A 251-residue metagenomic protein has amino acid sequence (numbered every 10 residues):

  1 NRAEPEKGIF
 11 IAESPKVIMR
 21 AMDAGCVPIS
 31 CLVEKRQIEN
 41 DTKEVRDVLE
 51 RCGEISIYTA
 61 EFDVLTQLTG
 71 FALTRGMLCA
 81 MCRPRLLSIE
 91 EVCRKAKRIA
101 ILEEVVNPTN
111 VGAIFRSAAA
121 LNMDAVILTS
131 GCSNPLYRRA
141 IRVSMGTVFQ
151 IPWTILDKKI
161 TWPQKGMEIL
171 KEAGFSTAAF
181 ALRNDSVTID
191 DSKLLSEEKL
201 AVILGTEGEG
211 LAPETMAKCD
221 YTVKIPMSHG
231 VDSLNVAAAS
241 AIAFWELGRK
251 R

Functional and structural regions predicted by a protein language model:
N1-D47, C132-S133: Boundary-proximal intrinsically disordered activation/regulatory segments immediately upstream of a helical core
G8, L102-V106, K224-D232: Short pre-catalytic strand/loop immediately N-terminal to key active-site residues, enriched for Gly-Thr
D23, Y58, D63, C82-D185: RNA substrate-binding interface of SAM-dependent RNA methyltransferases
V45-G70, T154: A glycine-rich helix N-cap at a beta->alpha junction
D47-R51, R75-M77, V143-T147, L195-E198: Short, hinge-like loop/turn segments at secondary-structure boundaries
M77-C79, S117-L121, P135-F149, P213-R251: Structured adenosyl-cofactor binding patch, chiefly the S-adenosyl-L-methionine
A178-V231: Active-site/ligand-binding-proximal alpha/beta "capping" segment
